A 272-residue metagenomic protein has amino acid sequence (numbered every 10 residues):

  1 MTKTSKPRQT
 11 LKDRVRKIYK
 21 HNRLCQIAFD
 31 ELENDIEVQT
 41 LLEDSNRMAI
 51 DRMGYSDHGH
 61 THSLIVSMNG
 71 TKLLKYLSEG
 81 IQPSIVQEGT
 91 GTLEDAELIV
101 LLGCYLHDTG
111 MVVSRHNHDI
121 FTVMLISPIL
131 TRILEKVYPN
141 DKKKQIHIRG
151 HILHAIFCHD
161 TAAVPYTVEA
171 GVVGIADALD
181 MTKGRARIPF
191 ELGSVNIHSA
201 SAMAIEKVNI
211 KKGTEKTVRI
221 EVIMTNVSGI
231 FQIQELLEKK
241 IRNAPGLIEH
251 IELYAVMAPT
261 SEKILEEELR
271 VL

Functional and structural regions predicted by a protein language model:
M1-E33, G54-D57, M68-E94, L106 (+3 more regions): Divalent metal-dependent phosphate-bond-processing catalytic cores, especially two-metal-ion Mg2+/Mn2+ enzymes that act
I27-I50: Short alpha-helical hairpin
T40-M48, L98-G103, I146-H147, I152 (+1 more regions): Short amphipathic alpha-helical segments, especially helix-boundary/capping motifs
S45-H58, G103-G110: Glycine-/proline-rich flexible loop or hinge segments
V66, T90-I126, H151-H159: His-Asp-centered metal-binding catalytic motifs of divalent-metal-dependent phosphohydrolases/nucleases
L93, D141-R149: Membrane-interface starts of transmembrane alpha-helices
T131-K144, A163: Inter-helical turn/loop segments and adjacent helix faces that build the functional surface of alpha-helical bundle
